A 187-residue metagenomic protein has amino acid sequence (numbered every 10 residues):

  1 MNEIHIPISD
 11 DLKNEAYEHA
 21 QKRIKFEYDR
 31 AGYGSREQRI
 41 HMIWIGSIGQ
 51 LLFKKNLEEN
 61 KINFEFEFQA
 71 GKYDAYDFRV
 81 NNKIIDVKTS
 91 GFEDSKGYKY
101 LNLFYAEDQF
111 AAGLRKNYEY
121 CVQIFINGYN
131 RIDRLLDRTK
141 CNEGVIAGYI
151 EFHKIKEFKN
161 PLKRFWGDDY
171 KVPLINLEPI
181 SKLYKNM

Functional and structural regions predicted by a protein language model:
M1-N81, K88-M187: Nucleic-acid endonuclease domains
